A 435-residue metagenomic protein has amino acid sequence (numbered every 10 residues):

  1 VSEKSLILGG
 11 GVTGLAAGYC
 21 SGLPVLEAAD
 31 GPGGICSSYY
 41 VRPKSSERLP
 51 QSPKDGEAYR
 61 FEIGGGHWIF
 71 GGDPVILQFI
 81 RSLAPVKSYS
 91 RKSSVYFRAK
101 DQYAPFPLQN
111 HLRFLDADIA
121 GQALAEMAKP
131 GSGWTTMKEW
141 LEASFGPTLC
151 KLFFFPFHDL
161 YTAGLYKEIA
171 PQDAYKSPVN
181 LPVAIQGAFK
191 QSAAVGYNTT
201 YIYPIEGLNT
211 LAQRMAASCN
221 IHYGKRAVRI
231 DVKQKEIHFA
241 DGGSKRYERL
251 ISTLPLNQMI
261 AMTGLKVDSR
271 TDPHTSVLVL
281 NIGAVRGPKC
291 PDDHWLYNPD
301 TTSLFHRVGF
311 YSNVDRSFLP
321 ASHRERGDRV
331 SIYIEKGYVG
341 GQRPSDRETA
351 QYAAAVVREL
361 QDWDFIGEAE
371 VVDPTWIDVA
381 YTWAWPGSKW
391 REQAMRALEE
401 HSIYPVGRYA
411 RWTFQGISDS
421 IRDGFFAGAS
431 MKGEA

Functional and structural regions predicted by a protein language model:
E3-V25: N-terminal Rossmann-like FAD-binding beta1-loop-alpha1 element of flavoenzymes
T13, G31, N257: Conserved Rossmann-like nucleotide-cofactor binding loop
C20-Q51: Glycine-rich FAD pyrophosphate-binding loop
E47-P130: Dinucleotide-binding Rossmann-like beta1-alpha1 core, especially the glycine-rich loop that anchors the ADP
Q102, L112, D118-K235, G243-R246: Active-site/ligand-binding neighborhood in enzyme catalytic cores
V228-S345, A350-W363, E368, W390-M395: Mid-domain catalytic core of redox enzymes that form a hydrophobic substrate pocket/lid adjacent to a catalytic redox
R316-R326, I377-P405, Y409-W412: FAD-binding beta-loop-beta segment adjacent to the flavin cofactor pocket
Y409-M431: A conserved FAD-binding loop/helix module that cradles the flavin
